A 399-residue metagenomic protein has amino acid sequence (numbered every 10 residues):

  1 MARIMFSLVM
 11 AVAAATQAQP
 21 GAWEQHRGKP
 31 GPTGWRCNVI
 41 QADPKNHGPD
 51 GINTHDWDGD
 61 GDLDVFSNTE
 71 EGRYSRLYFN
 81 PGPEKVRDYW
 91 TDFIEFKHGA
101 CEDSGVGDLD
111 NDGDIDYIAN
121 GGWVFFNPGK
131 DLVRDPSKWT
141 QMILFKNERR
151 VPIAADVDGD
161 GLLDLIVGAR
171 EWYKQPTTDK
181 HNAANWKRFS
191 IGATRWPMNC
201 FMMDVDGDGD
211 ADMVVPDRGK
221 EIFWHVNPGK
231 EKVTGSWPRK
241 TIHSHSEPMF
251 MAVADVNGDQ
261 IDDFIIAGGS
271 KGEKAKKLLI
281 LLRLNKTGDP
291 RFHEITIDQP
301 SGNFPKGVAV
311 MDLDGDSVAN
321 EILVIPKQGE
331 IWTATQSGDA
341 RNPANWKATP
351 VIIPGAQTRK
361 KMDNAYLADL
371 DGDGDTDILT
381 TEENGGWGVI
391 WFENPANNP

Functional and structural regions predicted by a protein language model:
L8-A18: Hydrophobic h-region of N-terminal signal peptides that target proteins for export in Gram-negative bacteria
Q19-R36, R73-F93, W123-M142, E171-F189 (+4 more regions): Beta-propeller blade repeat segments, especially FG-GAP/WD-type strand-to-loop junctions in 6- to 7-bladed propeller
I40-I52, E95-G105, I143-I153, R170 (+5 more regions): Repeat-based blade/solenoid architectures
Q41-E71: Beta-strand-rich domains and repeat architectures in extracellular enzymes and scaffolds, especially beta-propellers
D56-D62, P81, D108-D110, D114 (+10 more regions): Calcium-coordinating acidic loop motifs
D64-T69, Y117-N120, L165-G168, M213-P216 (+3 more regions): Hydrophobic beta-strand segments that make up the repeating blades of beta-propeller and related beta-repeat
P136-G229, T234-R239, H243-V256, D262-L278: Solenoidal tandem-repeat scaffolds enriched in leucines and small polar residues
N364-P399: Blade-level signature of beta-propeller repeat domains, shared across WD40, Kelch, NHL, RCC1 and BNR/Asp-box propellers
